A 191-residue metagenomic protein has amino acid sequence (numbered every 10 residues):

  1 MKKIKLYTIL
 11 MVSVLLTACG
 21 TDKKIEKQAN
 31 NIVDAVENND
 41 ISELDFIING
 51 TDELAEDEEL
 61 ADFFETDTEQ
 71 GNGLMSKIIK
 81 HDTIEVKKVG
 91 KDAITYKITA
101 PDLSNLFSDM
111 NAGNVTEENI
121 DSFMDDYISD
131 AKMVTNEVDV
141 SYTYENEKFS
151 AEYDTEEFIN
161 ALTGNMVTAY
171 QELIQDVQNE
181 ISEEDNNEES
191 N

Functional and structural regions predicted by a protein language model:
M1-L6: Positively charged n-region of N-terminal signal peptides that target proteins for export
M11: Nucleotide-cofactor and metal-assisted catalytic machinery
L15-A18: C-terminal motif of bacterial Sec signal peptides marking the signal peptidase cleavage site
G20-L74: Core segments of small alpha/beta cavity-forming domains
A35-S42, G50, G113, D176 (+1 more regions): Surface-exposed polar/charged interaction patches
S42, P101-L103, K148-F149: Primarily extracytoplasmic ectodomains and periplasmic/lumenal surface modules that are beta-strand-rich
F64-I128, N179-N191: Surface-exposed, charged secondary-structure patches
E118-N191: Low-complexity, intrinsically disordered terminal/linker segments enriched in charged and Gly/Pro repeats
